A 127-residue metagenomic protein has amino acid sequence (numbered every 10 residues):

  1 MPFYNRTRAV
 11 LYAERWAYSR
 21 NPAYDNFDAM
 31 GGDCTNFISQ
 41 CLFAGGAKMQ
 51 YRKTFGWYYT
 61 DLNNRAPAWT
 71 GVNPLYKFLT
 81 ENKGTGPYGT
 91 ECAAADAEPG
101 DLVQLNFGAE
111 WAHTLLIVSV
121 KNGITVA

Functional and structural regions predicted by a protein language model:
M1-T70: N-terminal capping segments
Y59-A127: ...with weaker cross-activation on analogous glycine-rich loops/strands in unrelated enzymes
